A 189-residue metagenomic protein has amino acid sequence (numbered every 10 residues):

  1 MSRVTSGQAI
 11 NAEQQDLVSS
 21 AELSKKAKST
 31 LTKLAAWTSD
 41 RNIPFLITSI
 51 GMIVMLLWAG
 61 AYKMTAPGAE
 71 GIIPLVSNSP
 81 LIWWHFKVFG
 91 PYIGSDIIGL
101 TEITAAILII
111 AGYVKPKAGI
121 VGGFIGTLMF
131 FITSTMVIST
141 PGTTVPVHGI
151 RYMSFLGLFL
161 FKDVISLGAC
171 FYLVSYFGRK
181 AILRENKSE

Functional and structural regions predicted by a protein language model:
S2-E189: Membrane-interface extramembranous regions
